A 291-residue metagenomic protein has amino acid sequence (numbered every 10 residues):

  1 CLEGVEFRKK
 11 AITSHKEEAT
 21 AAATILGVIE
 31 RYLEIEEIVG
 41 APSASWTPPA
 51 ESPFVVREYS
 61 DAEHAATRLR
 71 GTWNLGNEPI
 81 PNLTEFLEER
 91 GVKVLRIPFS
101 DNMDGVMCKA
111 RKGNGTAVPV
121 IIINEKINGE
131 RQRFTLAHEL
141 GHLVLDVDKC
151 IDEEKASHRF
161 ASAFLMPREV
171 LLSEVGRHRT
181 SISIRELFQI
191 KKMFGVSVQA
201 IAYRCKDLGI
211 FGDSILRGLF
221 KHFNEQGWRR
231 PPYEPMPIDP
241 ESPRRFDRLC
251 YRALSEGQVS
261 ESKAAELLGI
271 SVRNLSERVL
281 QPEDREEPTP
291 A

Functional and structural regions predicted by a protein language model:
C1-A291: Short juxta-domain linker segments that transition from a proline/glycine-rich, charged coil into a short amphipathic
